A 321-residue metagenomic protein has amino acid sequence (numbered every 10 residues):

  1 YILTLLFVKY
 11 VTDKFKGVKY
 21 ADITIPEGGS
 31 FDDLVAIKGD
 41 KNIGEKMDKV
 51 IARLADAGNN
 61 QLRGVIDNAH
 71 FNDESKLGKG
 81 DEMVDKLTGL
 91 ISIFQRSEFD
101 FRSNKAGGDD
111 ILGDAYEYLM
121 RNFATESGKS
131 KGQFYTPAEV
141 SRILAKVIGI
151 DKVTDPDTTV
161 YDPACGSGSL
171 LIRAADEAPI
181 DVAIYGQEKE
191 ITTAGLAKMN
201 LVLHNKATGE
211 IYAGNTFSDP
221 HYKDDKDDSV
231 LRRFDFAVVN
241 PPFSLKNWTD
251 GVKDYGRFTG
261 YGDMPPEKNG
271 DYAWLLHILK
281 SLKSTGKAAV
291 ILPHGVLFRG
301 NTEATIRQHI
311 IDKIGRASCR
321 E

Functional and structural regions predicted by a protein language model:
I2-F7, P266-R320: Conserved Class I SAM-dependent methyltransferase catalytic core
I2-K152, A213-T216, G315, R320: Non-catalytic, mostly N-terminal accessory regions of nucleic-acid modification and defense proteins
G80, K105, G186-E190, F236 (+3 more regions): Hydrophobic alpha-helical scaffolding
K86, R232, K283: C-terminal substrate-recognition regions of SAM-dependent nucleic acid methyltransferases
E117, E188, D271, E321: Acidic-residue sensor for enzyme active/binding pockets
S130-V239, S244-W248, L292-G295, R299-R316: Conserved S-adenosyl-L-methionine
K246, K253-K268: Conserved catalytic motifs of ABC-family nucleotide-binding domains
